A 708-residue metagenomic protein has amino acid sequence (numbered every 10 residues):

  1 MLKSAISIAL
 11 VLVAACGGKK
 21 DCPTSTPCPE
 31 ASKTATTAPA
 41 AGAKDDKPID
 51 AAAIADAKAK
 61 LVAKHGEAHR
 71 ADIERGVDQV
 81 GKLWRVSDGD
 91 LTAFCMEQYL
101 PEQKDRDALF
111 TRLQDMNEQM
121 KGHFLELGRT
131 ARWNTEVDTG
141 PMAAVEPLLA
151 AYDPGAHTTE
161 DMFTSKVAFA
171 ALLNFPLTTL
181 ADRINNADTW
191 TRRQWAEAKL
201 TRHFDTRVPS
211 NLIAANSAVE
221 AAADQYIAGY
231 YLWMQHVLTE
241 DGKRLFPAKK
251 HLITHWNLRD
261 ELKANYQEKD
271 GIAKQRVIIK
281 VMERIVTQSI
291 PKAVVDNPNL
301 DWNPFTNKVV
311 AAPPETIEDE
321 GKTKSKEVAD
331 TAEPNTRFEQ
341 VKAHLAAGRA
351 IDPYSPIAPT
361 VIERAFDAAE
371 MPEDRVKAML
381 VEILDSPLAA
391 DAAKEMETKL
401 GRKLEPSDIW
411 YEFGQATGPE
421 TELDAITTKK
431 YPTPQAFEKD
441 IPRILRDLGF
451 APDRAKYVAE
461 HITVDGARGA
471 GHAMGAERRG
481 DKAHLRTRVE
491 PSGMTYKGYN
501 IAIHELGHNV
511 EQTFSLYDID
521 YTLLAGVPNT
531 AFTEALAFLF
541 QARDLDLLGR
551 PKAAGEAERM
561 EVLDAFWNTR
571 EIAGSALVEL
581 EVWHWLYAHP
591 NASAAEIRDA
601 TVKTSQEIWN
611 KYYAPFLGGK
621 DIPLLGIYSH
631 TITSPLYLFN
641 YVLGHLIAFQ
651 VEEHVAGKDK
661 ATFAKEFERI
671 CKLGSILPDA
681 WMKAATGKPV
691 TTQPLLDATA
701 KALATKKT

Functional and structural regions predicted by a protein language model:
M1-I6: Bacterial N-terminal signal peptides that target proteins for export
V13-A15: C-terminal motif of bacterial Sec signal peptides marking the signal peptidase cleavage site
G17-K20: Bacterial signal peptide processing site
C22-D45: Post-signal peptide N-terminal segment of mature Sec-exported envelope proteins
G42-T316, H344-G418, P590-T708: C-terminal, non-catalytic "cap/extension" segments appended to globular domains
E420-D481: Auxiliary, metal-adjacent structural segments of Zn-dependent hydrolase domains
L485-L516, A537-F538: Active-site recognition of the HExxH zinc-binding catalytic motif
F514-R570, G644: Post-HExxH zinc-binding segment in Zn-dependent metallohydrolases
